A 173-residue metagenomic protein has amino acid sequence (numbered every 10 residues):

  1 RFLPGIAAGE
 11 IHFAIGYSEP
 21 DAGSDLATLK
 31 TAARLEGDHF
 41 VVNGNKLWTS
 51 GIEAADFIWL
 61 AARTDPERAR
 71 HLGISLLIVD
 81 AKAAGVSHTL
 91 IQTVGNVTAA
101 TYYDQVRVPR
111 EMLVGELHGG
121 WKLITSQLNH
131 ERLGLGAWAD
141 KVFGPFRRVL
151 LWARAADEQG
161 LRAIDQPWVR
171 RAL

Functional and structural regions predicted by a protein language model:
R1, G23-L26, H39: N-terminal glycine-rich flavin-associated loop
R1-G9, S50-F57: Internal helix-loop-helix
G9-Y17: A short, Trp-centered hydrophobic/proline-enriched beta-strand micro-motif
E10, L26-T28, A54-A55, L72 (+1 more regions): Short, solvent-exposed loop/turn segments at the edges of secondary structure
S18-A22, L47-W48, L90-T93: Short, solvent-exposed loop/turn elements at beta->coil junctions and helix N-caps that rim active or binding pockets
T31-R34: A structural signal for short hydrophobic beta-strand segments in well-ordered beta-sheet cores
H39, N43-T89: A short core secondary-structure module
G85-L173: Glycine-rich beta->alpha junctions and the first turn(s) of the following alpha-helix
